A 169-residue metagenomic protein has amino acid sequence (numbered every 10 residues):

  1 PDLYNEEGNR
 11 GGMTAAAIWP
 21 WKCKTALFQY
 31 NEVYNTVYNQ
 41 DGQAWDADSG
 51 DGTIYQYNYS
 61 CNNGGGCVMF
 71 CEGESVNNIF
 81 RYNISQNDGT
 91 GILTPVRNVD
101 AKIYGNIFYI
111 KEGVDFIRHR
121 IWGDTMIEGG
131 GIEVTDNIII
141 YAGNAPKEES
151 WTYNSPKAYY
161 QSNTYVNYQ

Functional and structural regions predicted by a protein language model:
P1-G8, T14-V37, Q43-D46, D51-G66 (+5 more regions): Right-handed parallel beta-helix
M13-A15, Y38, L93-T94, F116-R120: Short, mixed-charge, low-aromatic patches
C67, I92, D115-I117, A145-E149 (+1 more regions): Acidic/polar loop patches that form or flank catalytic/metal-binding clefts of enzymes that bind anionic ligands
F70-E72, G91-R97, R120-E128, E148-N154: Short, contiguous acidic/charged loop-to-helix segments that flank catalytic cores in large enzymes
T125, I138, A142-N144, E148-W151 (+2 more regions): Substrate-binding clefts and catalytic carboxylate motifs of secreted carbohydrate-active enzymes
